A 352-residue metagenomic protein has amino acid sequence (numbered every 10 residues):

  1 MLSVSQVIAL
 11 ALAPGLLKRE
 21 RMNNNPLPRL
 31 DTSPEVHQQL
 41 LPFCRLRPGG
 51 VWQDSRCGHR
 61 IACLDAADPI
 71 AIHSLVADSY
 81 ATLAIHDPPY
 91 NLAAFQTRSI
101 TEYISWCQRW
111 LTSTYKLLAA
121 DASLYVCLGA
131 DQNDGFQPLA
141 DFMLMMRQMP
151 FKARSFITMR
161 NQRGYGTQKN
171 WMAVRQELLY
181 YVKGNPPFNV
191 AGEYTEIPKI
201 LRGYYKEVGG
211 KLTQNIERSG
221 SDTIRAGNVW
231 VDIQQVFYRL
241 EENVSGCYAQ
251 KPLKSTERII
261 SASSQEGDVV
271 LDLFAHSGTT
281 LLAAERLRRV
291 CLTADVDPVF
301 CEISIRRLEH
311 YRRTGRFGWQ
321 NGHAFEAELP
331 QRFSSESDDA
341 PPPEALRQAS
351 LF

Functional and structural regions predicted by a protein language model:
M1-T32, Q38-A294, P298-E302, L351-F352: Core catalytic lobe of class I
G50-H73, Y311-A340: S-adenosyl-L-methionine
M146, L308, R312: Conserved hydrophobic residues forming the short capping helix/wall of the S-adenosyl-L-methionine
I303, R307: Short functional hotspots where side chains directly engage DNA or cofactors
P341-P342, L346, F352: C-terminal cap/substrate-recognition subdomain and adjoining C-terminal extension of metal-dependent phosphatase-like
